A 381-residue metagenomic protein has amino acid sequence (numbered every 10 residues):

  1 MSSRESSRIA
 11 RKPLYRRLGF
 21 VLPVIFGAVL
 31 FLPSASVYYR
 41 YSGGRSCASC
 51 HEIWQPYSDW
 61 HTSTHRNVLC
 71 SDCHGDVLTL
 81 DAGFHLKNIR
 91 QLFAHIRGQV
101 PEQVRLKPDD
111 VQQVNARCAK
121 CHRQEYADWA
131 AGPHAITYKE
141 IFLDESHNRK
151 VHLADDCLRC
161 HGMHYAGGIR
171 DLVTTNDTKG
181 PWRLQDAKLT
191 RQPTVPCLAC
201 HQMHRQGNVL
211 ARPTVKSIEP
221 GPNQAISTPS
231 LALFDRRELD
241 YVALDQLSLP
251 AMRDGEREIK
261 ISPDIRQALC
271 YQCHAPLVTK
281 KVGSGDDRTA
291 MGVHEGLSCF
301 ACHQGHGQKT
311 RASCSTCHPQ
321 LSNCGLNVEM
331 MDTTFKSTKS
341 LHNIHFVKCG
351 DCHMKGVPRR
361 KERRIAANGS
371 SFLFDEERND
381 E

Functional and structural regions predicted by a protein language model:
S2-E381: Short sequence/structural segments immediately N-terminal
